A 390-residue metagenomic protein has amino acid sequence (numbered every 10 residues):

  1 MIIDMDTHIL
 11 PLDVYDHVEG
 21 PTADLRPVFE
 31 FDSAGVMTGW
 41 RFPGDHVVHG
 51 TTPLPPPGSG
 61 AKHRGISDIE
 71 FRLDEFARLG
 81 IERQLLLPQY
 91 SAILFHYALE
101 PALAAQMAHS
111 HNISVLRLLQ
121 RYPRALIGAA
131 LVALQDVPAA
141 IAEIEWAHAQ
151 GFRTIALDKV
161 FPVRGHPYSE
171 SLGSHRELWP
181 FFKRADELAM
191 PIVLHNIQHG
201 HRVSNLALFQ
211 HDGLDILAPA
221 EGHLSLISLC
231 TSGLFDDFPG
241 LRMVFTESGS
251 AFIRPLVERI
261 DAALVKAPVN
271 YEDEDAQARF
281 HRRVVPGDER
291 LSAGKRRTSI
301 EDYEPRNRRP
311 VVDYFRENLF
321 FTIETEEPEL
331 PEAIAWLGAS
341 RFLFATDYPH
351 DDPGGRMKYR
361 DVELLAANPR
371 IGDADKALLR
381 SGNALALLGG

Functional and structural regions predicted by a protein language model:
M1-R83, S110-R121, A142-W146, Q150 (+7 more regions): Mid-to-C-terminal alpha-helical segments outside catalytic/metal-binding sites
I3, P101-A102, V132-A139, E143 (+1 more regions): Alpha-helical scaffold segments that form or flank carboxylate-/histidine-based iron centers
T52-P57, S91-A104, Q135-P138, F209-H211: Surface-exposed, active-site-proximal loop segments in enzymatic domains
L54-R64, D74-A98, A125-L131, R153-V160: Divalent metal-dependent hydrolysis catalytic cores, especially in the metallo-beta-lactamase
A61-E70, M107-I113, P138, P167-K183: Aromatic- and glycine-enriched glycan-recognition loops and surfaces that form the carbohydrate-binding subsites
L87-Y90, N196-R202, Y348-D351: Short glycine-enriched loops at secondary-structure junctions
A98-L99, A207-L217, K358-L364: Short glycine/proline- and charge-enriched loop/turn segments that cap or connect secondary-structure elements
P123, V132, I144-W336, R341-L343: Catalytic pocket-lining loop regions of alpha/beta-barrel enzymes, especially the amidohydrolase/enolase/GH5 lineages
